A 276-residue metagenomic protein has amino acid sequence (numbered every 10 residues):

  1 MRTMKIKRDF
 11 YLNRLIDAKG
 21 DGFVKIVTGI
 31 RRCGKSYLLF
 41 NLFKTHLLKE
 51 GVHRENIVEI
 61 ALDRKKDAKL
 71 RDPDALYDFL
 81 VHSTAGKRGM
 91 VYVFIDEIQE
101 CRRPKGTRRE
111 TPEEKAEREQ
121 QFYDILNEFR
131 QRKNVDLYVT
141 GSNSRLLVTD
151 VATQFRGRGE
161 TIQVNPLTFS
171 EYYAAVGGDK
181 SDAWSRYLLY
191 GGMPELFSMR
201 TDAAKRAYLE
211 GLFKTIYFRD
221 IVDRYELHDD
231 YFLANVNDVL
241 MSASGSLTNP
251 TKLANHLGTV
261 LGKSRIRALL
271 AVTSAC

Functional and structural regions predicted by a protein language model:
R2-G22: Pre-Walker A adenine-sensing motif
K5, Q163-C276: Interdomain hinge/linker elements that couple catalytic modules in large macromolecular machines
V27: Hydrophobic anchor at the beta1->P-loop junction of P-loop NTPases
K35-S36: Conserved lysine of the Walker
V58-G89: Short glycine-rich substrate-engagement loop in P-loop NTPases that contacts/grips substrate
F94, D136-S142, Q163: Structural recognition of the conserved hydrophobic beta-strand(s) that form the central parallel beta-sheet of P-loop
Q99-Y138: Conserved Walker B catalytic segment
S144-E160, V176-G177: Short regulatory helix/loop adjacent to the ATP-binding pocket of P-loop NTPases
